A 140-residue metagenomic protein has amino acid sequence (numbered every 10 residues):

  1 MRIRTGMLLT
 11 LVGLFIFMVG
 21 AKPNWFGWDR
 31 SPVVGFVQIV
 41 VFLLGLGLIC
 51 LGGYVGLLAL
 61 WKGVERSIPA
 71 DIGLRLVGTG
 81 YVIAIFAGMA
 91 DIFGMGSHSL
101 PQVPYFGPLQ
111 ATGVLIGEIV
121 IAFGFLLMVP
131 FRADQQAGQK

Functional and structural regions predicted by a protein language model:
R2-L8, N24-G47, P69, G73 (+1 more regions): Transmembrane alpha-helix entry/boundary detector in multi-pass membrane proteins
I3-R4, Y81-I83, D91, M95-K140: Alpha-helical membrane-associated segments of multi-pass integral membrane proteins
M7, L11-L14, N24-V33, G56 (+2 more regions): N-terminal pre-domain and mature-chain start segments
L8-K22, T79-G88: Canonical alpha-helical transmembrane segments of integral membrane proteins
V12-F17, L46-L51, I116-L126: Hydrophobic core of alpha-helical transmembrane segments in multi-pass integral membrane proteins
G20-R30, M89-S99: Juxtamembrane "helix-exit" motif on the non-cytosolic side of transmembrane helices
G45-G63: Canonical alpha-helical transmembrane segments
L58-T79: Loop-to-transmembrane helix junctions at the membrane interface
